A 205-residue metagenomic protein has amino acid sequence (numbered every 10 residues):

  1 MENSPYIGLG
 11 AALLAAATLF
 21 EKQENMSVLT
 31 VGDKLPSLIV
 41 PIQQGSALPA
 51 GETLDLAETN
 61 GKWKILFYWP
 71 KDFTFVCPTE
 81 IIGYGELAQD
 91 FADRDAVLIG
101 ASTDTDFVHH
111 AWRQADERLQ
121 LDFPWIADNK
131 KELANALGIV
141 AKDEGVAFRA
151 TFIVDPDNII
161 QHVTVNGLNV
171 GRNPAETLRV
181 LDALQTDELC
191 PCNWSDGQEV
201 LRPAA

Functional and structural regions predicted by a protein language model:
E2-Y6: Membrane-penetrating hydrophobic segments
G8, L13-A205: Chalcogenol-based redox active-site neighborhoods
